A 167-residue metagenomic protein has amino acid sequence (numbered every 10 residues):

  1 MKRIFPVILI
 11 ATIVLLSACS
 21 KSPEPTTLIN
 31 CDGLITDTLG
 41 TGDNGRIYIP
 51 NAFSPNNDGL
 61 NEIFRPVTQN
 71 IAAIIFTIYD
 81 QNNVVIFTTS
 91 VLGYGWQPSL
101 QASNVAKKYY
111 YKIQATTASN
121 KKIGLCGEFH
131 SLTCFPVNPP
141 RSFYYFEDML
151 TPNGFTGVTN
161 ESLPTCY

Functional and structural regions predicted by a protein language model:
K2-I10: Sec-dependent signal peptide recognition, specifically the positively charged N-region followed immediately by
T12-I13, T68: Alpha-helical transmembrane segments and their juxtamembrane interfaces
L15-A18: C-terminal motif of bacterial Sec signal peptides marking the signal peptidase cleavage site
S22-Y167: Short loop/turn motifs at secondary-structure boundaries
